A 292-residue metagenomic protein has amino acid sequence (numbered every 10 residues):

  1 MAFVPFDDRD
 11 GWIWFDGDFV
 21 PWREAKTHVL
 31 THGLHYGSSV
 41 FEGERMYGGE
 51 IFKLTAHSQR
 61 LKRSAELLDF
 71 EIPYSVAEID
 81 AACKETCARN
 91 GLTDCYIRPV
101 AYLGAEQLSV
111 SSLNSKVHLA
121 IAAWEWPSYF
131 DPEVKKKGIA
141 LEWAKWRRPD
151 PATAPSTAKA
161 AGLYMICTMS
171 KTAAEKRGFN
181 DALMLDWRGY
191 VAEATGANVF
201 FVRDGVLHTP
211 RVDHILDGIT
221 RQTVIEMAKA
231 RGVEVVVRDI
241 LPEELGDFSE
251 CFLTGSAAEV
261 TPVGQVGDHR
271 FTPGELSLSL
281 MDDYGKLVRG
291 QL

Functional and structural regions predicted by a protein language model:
M1-E85, V110-L292: Helix-start/capping segments and mature chain N-termini
D80-Q107, W124: Short, acidic/charged, Gly/Pro-enriched secondary-structure junctions
